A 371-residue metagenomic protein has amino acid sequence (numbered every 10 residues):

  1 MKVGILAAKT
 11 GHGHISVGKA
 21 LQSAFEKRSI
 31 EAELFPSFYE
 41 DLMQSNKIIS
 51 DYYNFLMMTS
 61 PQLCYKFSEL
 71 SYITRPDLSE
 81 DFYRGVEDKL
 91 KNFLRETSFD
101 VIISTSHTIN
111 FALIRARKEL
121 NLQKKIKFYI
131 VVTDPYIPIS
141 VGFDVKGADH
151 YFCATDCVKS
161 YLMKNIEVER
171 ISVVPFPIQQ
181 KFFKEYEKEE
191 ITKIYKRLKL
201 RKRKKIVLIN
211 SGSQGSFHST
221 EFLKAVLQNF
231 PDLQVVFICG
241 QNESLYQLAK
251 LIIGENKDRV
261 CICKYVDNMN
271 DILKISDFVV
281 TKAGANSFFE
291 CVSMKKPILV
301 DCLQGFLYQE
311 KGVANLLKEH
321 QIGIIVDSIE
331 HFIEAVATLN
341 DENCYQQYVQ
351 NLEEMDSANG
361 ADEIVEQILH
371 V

Functional and structural regions predicted by a protein language model:
H12, K66-R170, P175: Active-site and donor-binding regions of nucleotide-sugar-utilizing enzymes
A20-E96: Conserved N-terminal ligand/cofactor-binding loop architecture of enzyme catalytic domains
D149-S213, N242-L245: A nucleotide-sugar donor-handling region in carbohydrate enzymes
K188-K193, L200-I275: Donor-nucleotide binding loops and adjacent catalytic segments primarily of GT-B fold Leloir glycosyltransferases
E190, I324, I329, V336-M355: Conserved donor-nucleotide binding/catalytic region of nucleotide-linked donor-dependent transferases
K274-G284: Acidic donor-binding loop of glycosyltransferase active sites
V279-T281, P297-L307: Short hydrophobic beta-strand element within catalytic cores of glycosyltransferases and related nucleotide-activated
S357-V371: C-terminal alpha-helical cap of glycosyltransferases
